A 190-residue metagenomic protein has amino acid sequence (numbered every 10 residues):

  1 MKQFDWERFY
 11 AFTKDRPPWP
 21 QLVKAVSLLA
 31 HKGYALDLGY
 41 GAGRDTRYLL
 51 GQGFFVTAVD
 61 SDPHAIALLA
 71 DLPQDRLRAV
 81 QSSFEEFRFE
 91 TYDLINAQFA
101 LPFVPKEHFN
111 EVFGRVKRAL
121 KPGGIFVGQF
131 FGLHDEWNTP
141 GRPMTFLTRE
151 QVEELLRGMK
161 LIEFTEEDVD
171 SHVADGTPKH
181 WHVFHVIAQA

Functional and structural regions predicted by a protein language model:
M1-R88, E107-E111, I125-A190: Class I (Rossmann-like) S-adenosyl-L-methionine-dependent methyltransferase catalytic domain, capturing the SAM-binding
N96: A conserved beta-strand element that flanks and buttresses the S-adenosyl-L-methionine
F99-A100: Short catalytic micro-motifs in class I SAM-dependent methyltransferases
F103: ABC ATPase nucleotide-binding domain "signature" loop
N110-P122: A short glycine-rich, Lys/Arg-flanked "PGG" loop and its adjoining helix->strand segment in the class I
